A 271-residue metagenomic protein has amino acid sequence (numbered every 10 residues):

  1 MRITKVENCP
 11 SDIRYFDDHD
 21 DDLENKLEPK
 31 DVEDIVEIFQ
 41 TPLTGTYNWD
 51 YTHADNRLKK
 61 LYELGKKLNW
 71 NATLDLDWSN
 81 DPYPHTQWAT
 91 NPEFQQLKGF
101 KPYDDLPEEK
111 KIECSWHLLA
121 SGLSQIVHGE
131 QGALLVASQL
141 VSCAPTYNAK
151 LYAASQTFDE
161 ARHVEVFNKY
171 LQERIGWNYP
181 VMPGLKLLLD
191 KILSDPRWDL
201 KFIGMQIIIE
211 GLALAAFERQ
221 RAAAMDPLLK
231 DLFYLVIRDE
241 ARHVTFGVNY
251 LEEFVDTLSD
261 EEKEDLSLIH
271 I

Functional and structural regions predicted by a protein language model:
M1-S138, S142-K150, E173-P180, G184 (+3 more regions): Terminal targeting/low-complexity segments that flank the catalytic cores of oxidoreductases
G129-V136, H163, I209-A216, H243: Amphipathic, well-ordered alpha-helical segments in soluble domains
L134-L140, A153-S155, L214-Q220, L232-L235 (+1 more regions): A structural feature that tracks compact, well-ordered secondary-structure segments with a strong bias toward
T146-G176: Carboxylate/His-rich catalytic cores and anion/metal-binding grooves
R162, F167, A241-R242, G247 (+1 more regions): Outer-membrane beta-barrel domain signature
K169-A241, D265-L268: Active-site-proximal alpha-helical scaffolds that flank and shape metal-associated catalytic sites
F233-V236, V248-L268: A beta-strand-loop signature enriched in Asp, Gly, Thr, and Trp that corresponds to the sialidase/neuraminidase Asp-box
